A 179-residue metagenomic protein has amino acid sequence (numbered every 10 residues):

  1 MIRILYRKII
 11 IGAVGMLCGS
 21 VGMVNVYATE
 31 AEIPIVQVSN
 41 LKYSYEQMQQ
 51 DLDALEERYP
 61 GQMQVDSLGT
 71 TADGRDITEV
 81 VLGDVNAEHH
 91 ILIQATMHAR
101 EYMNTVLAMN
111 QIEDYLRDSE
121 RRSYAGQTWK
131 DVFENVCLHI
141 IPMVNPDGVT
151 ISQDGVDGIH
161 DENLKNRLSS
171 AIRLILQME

Functional and structural regions predicted by a protein language model:
I2-A13: Bacterial N-terminal signal peptides that target proteins for export
G12-G22: Bacterial N-terminal signal peptides
S20-A31: Sec-dependent signal peptide cleavage junction
T29-N40, L92-A95: Acidic/histidine-rich, surface-exposed loop or edge segments in extracytoplasmic proteins
N40-H89: Soluble metallo-hydrolase cores and metallopeptidase-like ectodomains found primarily in the secretory/periplasmic
G74, T96, I140: Divalent metal-coordination and catalytic microenvironments
L82-N104: Catalytic-core environment of secreted peptidases
E88-H89, Y102-E179: Active-site/substrate-binding loop(s) of hydrolase catalytic cores
